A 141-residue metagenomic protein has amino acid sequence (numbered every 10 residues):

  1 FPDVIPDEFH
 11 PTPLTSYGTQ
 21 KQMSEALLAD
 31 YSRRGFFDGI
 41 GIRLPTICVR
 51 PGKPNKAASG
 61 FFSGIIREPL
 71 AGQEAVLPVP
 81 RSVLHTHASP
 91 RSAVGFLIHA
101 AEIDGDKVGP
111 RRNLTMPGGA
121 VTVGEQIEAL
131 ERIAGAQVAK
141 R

Functional and structural regions predicted by a protein language model:
F1-L14: Active-site "gating" loop of Rossmann-like NAD(P)-dependent oxidoreductase/epimerase domains
F9, M23-S24, S89-S92: Conserved cofactor-binding/catalytic machinery of classical short-chain dehydrogenase/reductase
T12-I40, P45, P69-A71: Active-site Tyr-X1-5-Lys
L14, P45-S59, V79-R91: Glycine-rich "substrate-gating" loop/helix at the edge of Rossmann-like oxidoreductase active sites
M23, L27, Y31, F61 (+2 more regions): Hydrophobic alpha-helix immediately C-terminal to the catalytic Tyr-X-X-X-Lys motif of short-chain
S63-V76, L84-N113: Alpha-helical substrate-binding/gating segment
H99-R141: Mid/C-terminal beta-alpha module of Rossmann-like enzyme folds, strongest in SDR-family dehydrogenases/epimerases
